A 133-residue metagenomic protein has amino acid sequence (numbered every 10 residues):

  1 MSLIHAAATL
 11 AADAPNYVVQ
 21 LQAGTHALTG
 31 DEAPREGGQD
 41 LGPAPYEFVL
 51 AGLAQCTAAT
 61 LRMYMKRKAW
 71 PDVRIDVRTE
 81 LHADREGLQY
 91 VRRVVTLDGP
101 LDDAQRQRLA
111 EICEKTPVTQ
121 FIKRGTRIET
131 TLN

Functional and structural regions predicted by a protein language model:
M1-L50, A59-N133: Extended beta-strand/beta-hairpin segments
